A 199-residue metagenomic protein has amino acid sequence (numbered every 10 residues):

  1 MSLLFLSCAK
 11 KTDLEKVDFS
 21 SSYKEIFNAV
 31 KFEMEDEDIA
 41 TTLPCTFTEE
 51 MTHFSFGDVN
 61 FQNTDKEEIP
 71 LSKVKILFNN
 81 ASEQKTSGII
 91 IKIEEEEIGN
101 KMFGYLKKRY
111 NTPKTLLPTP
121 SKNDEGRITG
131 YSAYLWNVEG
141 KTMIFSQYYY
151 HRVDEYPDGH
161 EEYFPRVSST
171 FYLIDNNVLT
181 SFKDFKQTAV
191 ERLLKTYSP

Functional and structural regions predicted by a protein language model:
F5-S7: C-terminal motif of bacterial Sec signal peptides marking the signal peptidase cleavage site
T12-H53, I90-P199: Non-cytosolic coordination micro-motifs
T12-K16, F47, M51-A81: Compositionally biased P/S/T/G-rich terminal and signal peptide-adjacent segments that lie outside catalytic cores
A81-G88: Coil-to-beta-strand transition motifs
